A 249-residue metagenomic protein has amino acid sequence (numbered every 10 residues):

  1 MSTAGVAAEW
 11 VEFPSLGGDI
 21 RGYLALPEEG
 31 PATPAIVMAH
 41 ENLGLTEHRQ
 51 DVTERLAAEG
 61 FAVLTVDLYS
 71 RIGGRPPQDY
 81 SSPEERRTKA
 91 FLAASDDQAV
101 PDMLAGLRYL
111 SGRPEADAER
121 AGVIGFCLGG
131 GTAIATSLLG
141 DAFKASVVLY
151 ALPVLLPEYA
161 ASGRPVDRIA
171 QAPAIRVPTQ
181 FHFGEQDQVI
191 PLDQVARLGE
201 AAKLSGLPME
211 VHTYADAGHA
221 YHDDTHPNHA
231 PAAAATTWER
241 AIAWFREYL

Functional and structural regions predicted by a protein language model:
M1-L249: N-terminal cap/leader regions of alpha/beta-hydrolase-fold enzymes, predominantly small-molecule hydrolases
